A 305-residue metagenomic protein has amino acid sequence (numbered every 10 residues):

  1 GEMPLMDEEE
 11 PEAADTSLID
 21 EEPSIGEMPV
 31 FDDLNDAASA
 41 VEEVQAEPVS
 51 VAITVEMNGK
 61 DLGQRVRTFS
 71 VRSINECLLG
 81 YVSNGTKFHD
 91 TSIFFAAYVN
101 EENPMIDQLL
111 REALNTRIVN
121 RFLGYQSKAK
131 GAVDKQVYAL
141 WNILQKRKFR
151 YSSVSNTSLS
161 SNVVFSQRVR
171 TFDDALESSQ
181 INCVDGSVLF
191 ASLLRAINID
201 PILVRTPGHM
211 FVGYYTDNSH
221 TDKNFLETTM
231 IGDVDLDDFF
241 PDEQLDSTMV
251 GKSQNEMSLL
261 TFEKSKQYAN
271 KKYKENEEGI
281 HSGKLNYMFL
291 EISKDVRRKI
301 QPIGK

Functional and structural regions predicted by a protein language model:
G1-D7, E12-K305: A structural boundary/capping signal
